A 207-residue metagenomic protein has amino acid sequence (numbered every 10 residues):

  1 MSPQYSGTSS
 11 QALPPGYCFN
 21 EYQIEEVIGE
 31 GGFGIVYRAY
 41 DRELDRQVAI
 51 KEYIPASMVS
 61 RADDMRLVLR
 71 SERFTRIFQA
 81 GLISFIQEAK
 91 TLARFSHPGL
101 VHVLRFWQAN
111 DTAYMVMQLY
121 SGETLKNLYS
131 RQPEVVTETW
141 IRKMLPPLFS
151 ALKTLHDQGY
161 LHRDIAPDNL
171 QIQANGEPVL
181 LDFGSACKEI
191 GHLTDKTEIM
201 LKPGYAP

Functional and structural regions predicted by a protein language model:
D63-R94: AlphaC helix of the eukaryotic protein kinase fold
F106: Activation-segment/catalytic-loop signature of the eukaryotic protein kinase fold
N110-T124: Conserved short submotifs of the Hanks-type protein kinase catalytic core that shape the nucleotide-binding pocket
L125-V136: AlphaC helix of the protein kinase catalytic domain
M144-L145: Activation segment signature within eukaryotic-like protein kinase domains
S150-Y160: Protein kinase catalytic-loop region centered on the HRD/HxD motif
K196-A206: Conserved activation segment of eukaryotic-like protein kinases, specifically the C-terminal portion of the activation
